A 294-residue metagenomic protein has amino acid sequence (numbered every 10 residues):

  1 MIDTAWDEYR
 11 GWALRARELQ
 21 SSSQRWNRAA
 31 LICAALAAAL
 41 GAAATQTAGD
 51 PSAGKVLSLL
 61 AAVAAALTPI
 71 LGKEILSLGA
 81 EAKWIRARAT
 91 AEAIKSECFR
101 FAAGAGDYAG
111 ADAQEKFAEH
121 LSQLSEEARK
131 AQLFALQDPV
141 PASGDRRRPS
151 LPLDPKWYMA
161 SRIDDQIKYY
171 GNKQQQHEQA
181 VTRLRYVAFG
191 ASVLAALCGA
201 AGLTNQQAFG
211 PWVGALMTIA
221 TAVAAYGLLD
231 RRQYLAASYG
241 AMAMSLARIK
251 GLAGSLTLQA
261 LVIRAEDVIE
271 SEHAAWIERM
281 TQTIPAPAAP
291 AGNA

Functional and structural regions predicted by a protein language model:
M1-G190, A196-A294: Conserved non-transmembrane functional hotspots
